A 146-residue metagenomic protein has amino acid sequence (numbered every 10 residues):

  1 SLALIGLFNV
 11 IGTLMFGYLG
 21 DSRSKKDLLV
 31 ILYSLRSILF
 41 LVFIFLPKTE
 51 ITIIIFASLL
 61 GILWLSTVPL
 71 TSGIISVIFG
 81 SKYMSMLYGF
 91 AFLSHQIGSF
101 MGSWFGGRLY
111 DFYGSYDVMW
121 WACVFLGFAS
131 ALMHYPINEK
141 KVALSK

Functional and structural regions predicted by a protein language model:
L2-G6, F92: Short hydrophobic/aromatic, small-residue-rich stretches within specific transmembrane helices of secondary active
I5-N9, T13-M15, G20-I74: C-terminal transmembrane helical hairpin of 12-TM major facilitator-type secondary transporters
G6-L7, Q96-G98: Short hydrophobic/small-residue motifs within alpha-helical transmembrane segments of multi-pass transporter-like
T13-G17, S103, H134: Conserved kink/hinge residues within transmembrane alpha-helices of Major Facilitator Superfamily
L19-G20, F105-G114: Interfacial helix-cap and linker-helix signal at transmembrane-aqueous boundaries of multi-pass secondary transporters
S22-S24, F79-K82, Y113-G114: Membrane-helix interface residues
T71, W121-K146: Multi-pass alpha-helical transporter architecture, strongest for 12-TM Major Facilitator/SLC carriers used
S81-F90: Loop-to-transmembrane helix entry/capping segments in MFS-fold secondary transporters and related SLC/MFSD carriers
